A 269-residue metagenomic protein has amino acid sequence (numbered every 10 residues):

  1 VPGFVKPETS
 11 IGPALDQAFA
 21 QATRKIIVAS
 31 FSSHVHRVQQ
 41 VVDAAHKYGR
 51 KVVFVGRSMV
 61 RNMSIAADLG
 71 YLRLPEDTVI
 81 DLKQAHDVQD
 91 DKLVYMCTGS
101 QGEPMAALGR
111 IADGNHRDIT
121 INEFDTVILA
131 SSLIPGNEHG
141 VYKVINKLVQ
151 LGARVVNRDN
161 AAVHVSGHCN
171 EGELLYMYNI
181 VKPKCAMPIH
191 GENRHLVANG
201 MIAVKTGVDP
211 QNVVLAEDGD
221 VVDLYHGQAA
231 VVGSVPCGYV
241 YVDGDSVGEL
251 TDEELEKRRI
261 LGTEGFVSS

Functional and structural regions predicted by a protein language model:
V1-S269: Acidic/His-rich, metal-assisted hydrolase cores and their charged scaffolds
